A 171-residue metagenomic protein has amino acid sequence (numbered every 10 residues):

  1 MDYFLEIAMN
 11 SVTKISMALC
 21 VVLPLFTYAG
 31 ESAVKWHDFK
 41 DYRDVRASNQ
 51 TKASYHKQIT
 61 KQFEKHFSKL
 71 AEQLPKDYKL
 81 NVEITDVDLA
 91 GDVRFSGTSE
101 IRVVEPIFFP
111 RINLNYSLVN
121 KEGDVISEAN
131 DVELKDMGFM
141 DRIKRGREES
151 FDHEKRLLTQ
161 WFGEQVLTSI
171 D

Functional and structural regions predicted by a protein language model:
F4-S16: Bacterial N-terminal signal peptides that target proteins for export
S16-P24: Bacterial N-terminal signal peptides
L25-E31: Sec/Tat signal peptide C-region and signal peptidase I cleavage site
E31-K35, R102-P106, E148-E149, G163-D171: N-terminal, polar/charged subdomain of small-to-medium soluble alpha/beta proteins
H37-T85: N-terminal segment of the mature soluble domain
D38, I84-D88, D131-D136: A mature extracytoplasmic/lumenal domain signature
N49, E128-Q160: Short secondary-structure boundary motifs at beta->alpha junctions and helix caps
D77-Y78, I84-K121: Surface-exposed short loop/turn segments
